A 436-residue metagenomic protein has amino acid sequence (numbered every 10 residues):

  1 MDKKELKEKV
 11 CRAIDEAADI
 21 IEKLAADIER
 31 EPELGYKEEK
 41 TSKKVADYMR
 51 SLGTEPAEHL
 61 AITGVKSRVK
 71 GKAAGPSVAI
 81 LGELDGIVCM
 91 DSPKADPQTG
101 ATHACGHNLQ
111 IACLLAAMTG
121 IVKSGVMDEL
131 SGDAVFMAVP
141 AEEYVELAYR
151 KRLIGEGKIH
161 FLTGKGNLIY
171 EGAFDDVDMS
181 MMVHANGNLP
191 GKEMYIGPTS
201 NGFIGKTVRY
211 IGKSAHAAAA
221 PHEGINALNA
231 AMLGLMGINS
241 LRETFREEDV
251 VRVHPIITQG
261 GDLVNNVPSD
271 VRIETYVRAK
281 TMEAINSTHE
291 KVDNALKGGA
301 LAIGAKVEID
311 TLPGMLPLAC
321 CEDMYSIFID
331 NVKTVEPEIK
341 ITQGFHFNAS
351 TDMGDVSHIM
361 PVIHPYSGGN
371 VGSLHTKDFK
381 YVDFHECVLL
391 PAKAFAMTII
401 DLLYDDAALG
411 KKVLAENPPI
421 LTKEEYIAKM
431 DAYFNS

Functional and structural regions predicted by a protein language model:
K3, K7-V10, I14-I21, E38-S42 (+12 more regions): Generic structural signal for well-ordered, non-membrane alpha-helical segments in soluble metabolic enzymes
K3-A104, N108-V135, P140-A141: Acidic/His- and Gly-rich active-site-bordering loop/insert found across diverse amide/peptide-bond hydrolases
I28, I80, H107, F136 (+7 more regions): Divalent metal-coordination and catalytic microenvironments
A79-L81, K206-I211, I363-G368: Non-cysteine beta-strand/loop elements that form the S-adenosyl-L-methionine
G82-I87, N186, G202-F203, T258-G261 (+1 more regions): Short glycine-enriched loops at secondary-structure junctions
S92-T102, N108, S124-H254, G261-N266: Histidine/acidic-residue-rich, glycine-tolerant segments that coordinate divalent metal ions
M232-S436: Metal-dependent amide/peptide-bond hydrolase catalytic core, centered on the "pita-bread" metallohydrolase fold
